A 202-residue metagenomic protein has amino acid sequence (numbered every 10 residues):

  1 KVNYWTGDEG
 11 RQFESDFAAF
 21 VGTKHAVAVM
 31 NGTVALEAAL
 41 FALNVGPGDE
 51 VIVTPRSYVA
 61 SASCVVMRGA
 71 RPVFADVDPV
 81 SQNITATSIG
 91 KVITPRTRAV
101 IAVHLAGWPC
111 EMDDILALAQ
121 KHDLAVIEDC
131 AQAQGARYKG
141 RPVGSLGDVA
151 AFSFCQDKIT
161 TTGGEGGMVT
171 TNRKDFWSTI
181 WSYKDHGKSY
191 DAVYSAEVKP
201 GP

Functional and structural regions predicted by a protein language model:
V2, A133-K139, L146-P202: Active-site region of PLP-dependent enzymes
V2-E50, C64-R68, V73-D76, R141: Phosphate-binding glycine-rich loop
S15, D113-L116, E165: Active-site phosphate/pyrophosphate- and oxyanion-stabilizing loops and adjacent acidic/basic residues in soluble
V21, G46, P95, G144-S145 (+1 more regions): Structured loop/turn residues at beta-strand edges in well-structured enzyme cores
F41-C130, R137: PLP-dependent aminotransferase-like
G90-V92, L118, P142-L146, V169: Short, hinge-like loop/turn segments at secondary-structure boundaries
